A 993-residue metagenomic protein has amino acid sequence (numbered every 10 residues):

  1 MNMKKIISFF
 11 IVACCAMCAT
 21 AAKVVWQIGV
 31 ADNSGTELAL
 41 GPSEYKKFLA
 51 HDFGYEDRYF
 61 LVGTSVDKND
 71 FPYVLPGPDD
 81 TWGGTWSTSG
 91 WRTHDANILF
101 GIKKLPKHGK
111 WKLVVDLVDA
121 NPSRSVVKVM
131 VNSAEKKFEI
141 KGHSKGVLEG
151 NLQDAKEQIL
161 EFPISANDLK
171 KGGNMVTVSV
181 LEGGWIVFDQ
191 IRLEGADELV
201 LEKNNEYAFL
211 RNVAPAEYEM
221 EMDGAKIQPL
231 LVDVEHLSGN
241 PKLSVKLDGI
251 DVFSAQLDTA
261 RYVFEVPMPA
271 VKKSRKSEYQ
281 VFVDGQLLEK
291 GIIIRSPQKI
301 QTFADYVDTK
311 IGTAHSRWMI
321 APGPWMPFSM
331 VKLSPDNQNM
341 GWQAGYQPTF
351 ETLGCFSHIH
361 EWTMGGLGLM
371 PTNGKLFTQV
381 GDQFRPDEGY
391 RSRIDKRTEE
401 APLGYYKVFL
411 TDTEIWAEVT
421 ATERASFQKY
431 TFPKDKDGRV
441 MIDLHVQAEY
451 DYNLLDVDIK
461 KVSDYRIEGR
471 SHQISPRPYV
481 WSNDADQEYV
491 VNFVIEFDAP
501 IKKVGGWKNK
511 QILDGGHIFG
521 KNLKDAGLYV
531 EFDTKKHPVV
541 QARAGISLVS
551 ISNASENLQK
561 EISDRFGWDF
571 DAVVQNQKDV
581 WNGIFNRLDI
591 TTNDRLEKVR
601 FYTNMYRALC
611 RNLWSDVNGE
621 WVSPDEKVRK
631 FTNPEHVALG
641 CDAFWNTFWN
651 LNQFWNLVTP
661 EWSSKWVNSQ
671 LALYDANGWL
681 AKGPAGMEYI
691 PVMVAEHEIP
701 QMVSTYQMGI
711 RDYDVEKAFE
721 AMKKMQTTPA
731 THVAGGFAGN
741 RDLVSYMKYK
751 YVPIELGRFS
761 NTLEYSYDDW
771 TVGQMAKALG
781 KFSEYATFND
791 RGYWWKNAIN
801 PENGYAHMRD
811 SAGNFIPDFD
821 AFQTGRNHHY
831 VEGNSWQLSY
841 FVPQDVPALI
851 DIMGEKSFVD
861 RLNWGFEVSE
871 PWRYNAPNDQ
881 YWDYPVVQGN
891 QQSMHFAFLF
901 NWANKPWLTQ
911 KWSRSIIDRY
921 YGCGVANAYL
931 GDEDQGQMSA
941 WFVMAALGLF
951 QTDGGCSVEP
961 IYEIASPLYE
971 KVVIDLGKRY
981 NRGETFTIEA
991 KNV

Functional and structural regions predicted by a protein language model:
M1-A22: Bacterial Sec-dependent N-terminal signal peptides
A22-G41, R295-T313: Boundary/junction segments of secreted and surface-exposed precursor proteins
K23-H108, D116-N205, I250-D251, A255-V271 (+1 more regions): Beta-strand-rich ligand-recognition modules
G101, V114-V118, Q228-H236, K429-T431: Short edge beta-strand/loop segments characteristic of extracellular beta-sandwich folds
A120-S123, E235-P241, K434-K436: Short proline/glycine-enriched turn/loop motifs at strand-loop junctions of beta-rich domains
R192-A225: Short, compositionally biased P/S/T/A/G/V-rich stretches that sit at domain boundaries
K226, S238, T259-F282, K290-N652 (+12 more regions): Accessory carbohydrate-recognition regions in carbohydrate-active enzymes
K242-G249: Change to "...patches in solvent-exposed regions of secreted, membrane-anchored, or virion-exposed structural
